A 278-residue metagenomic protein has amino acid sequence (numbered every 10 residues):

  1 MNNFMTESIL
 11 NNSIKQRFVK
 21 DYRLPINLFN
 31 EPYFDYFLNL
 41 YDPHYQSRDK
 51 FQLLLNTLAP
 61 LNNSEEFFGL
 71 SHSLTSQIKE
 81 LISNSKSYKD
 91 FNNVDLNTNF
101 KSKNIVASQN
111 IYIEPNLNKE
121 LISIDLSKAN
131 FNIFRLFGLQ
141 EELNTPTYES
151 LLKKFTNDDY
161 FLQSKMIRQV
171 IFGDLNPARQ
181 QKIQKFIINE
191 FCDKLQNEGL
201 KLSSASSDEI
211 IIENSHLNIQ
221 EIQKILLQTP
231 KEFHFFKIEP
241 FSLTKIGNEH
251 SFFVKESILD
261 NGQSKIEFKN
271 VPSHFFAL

Functional and structural regions predicted by a protein language model:
M1-L278: Conserved acidic
